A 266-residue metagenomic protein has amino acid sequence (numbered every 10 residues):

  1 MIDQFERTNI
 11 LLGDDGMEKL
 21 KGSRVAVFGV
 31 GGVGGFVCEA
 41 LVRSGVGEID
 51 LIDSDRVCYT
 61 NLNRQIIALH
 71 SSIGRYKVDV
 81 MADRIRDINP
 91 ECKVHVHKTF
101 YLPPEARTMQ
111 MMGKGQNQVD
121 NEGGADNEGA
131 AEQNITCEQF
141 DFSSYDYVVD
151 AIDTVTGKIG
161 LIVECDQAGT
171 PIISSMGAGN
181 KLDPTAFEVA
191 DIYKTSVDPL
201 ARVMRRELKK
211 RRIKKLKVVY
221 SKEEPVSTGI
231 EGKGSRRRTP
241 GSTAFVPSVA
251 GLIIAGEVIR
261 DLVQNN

Functional and structural regions predicted by a protein language model:
M1-A26: N-terminal charged helix/coil linker that caps or initiates catalytic domains
I2, G129, N134, S143-Y145 (+5 more regions): Glycine-rich phosphate/adenylate-binding loop
F28-G29, I52: Conserved N-terminal Rossmann-fold NAD(P)-binding element of oxidoreductases
V33: Hydrophobic/small residue at the entry helix of a nucleotide-binding pocket
R43-E48: Conserved S-adenosyl-L-methionine
D53-N89: Glycine-rich phosphate-binding loop and adjoining beta1-alpha1-beta2 segment of Rossmann-like nucleotide-binding folds
P90-A106: S-adenosyl-L-methionine
P104-F140: Intrinsically disordered, low-complexity terminal tails and inter-domain linkers enriched for S/T/G/P/D/E
